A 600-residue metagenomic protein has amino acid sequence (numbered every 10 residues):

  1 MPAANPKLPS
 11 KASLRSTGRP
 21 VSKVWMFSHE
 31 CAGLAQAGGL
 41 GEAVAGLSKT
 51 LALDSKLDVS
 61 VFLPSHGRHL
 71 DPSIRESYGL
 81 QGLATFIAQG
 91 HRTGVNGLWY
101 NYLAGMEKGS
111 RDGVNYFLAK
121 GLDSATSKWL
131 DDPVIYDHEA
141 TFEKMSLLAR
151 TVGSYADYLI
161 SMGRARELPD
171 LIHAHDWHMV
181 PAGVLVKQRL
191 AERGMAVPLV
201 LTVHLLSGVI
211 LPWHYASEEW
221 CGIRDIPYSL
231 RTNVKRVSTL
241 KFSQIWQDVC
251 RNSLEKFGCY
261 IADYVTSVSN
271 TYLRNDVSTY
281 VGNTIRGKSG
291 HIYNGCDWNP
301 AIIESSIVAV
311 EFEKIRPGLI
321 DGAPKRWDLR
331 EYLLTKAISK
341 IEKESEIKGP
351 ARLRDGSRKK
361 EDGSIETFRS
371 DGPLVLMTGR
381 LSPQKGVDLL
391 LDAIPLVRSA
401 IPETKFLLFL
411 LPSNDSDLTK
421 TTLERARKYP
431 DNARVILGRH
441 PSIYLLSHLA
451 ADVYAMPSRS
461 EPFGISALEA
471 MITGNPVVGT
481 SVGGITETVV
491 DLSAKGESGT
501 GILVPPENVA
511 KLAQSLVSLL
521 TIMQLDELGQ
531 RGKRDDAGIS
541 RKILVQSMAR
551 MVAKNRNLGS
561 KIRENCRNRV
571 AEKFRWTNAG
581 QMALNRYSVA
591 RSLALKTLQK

Functional and structural regions predicted by a protein language model:
P2-K600: Catalytic cores of nucleotide-sugar-dependent glycosyltransferases that transfer UDP/GDP/TDP-activated
